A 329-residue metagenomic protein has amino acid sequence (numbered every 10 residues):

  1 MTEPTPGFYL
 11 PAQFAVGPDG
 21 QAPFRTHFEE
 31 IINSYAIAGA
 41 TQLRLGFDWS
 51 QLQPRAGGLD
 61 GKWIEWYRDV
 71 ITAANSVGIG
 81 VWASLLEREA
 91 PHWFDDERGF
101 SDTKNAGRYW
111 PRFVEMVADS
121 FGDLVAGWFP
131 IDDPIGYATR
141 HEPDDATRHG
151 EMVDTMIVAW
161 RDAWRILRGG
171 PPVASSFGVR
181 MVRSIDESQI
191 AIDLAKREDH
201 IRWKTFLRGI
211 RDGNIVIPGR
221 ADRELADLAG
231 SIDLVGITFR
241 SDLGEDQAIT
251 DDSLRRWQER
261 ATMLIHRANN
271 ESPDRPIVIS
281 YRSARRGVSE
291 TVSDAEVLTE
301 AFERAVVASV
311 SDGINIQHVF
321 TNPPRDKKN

Functional and structural regions predicted by a protein language model:
M1-A40: N-terminal carbohydrate-binding accessory modules
M1-V16, I71-T72, S76-T291, V297-N329: Active-site region of glycoside hydrolase catalytic domains
G20, G58-L59, E65, M152 (+2 more regions): A generic structural signal for short
A22-E29, G58-D69, S101-M116: Glycine-rich anion/phosphate-binding loops
F24, F28, A36, W63 (+2 more regions): Aromatic-acidic/polar surface patches that form glycan- and anion
I31-E89, M156-L167: Aromatic-lined substrate-binding rim segments of carbohydrate-active enzymes
